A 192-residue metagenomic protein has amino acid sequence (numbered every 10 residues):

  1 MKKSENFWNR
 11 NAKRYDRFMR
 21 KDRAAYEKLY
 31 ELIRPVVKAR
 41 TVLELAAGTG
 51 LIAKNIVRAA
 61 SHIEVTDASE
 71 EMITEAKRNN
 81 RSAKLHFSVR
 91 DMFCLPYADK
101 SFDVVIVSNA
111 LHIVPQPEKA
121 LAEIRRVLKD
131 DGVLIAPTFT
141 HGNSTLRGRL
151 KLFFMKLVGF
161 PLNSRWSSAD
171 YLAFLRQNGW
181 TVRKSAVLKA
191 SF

Functional and structural regions predicted by a protein language model:
M1-K13: N-terminal, positively charged/glycine-rich alpha-helical extensions of SAM-dependent methyltransferases
K21-R40: Conserved alpha-helix/loop element of class I SAM-dependent methyltransferases that forms part of the SAM/SAH-binding
L43-C94: Class I SAM-dependent methyltransferase SAM/SAH-binding core
F93-V104: A short acidic, Gly/Pro-enriched loop at the edge of an enzyme's catalytic core that lines a small-molecule cofactor
V104-Q116: A short SAM/SAH-binding and catalytic strip from SAM-dependent methyltransferases
E118-D130: A short glycine-rich, Lys/Arg-flanked "PGG" loop and its adjoining helix->strand segment in the class I
V133-V158: Conserved class I S-adenosyl-L-methionine
N163-G179: Short alpha-helix
